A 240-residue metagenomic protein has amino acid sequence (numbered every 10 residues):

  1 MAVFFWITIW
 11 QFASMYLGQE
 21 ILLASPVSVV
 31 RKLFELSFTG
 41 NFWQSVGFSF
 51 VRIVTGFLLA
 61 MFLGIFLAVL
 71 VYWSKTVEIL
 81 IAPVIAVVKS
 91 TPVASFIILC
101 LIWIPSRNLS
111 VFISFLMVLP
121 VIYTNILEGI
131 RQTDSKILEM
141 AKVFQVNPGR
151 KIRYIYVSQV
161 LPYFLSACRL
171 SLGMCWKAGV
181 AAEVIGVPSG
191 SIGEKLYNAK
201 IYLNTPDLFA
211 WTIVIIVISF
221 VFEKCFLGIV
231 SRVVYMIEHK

Functional and structural regions predicted by a protein language model:
M1-L17: N-terminal signal-anchor transmembrane alpha helix
M15-L58: Periplasmic/extracellular loop-to-transmembrane helix junction in inner-membrane transport proteins
T55-I85: Transmembrane-helix boundary motif in ABC transporter permease subunits
K75, S166, A210-K240: C-terminal transmembrane helix and the adjacent membrane-cytosol boundary/short C-terminal tail of inner/organellar
A86-V121, E128-G129: Generic hydrophobic transmembrane alpha-helix motif, especially the helices
F112, L116, G149-A181, A210: Transmembrane alpha-helices
N125-F164, L196: Short cytoplasmic-facing helical segments at TM-TM junctions of multi-pass membrane proteins
A167-V217: Non-cytoplasmic
